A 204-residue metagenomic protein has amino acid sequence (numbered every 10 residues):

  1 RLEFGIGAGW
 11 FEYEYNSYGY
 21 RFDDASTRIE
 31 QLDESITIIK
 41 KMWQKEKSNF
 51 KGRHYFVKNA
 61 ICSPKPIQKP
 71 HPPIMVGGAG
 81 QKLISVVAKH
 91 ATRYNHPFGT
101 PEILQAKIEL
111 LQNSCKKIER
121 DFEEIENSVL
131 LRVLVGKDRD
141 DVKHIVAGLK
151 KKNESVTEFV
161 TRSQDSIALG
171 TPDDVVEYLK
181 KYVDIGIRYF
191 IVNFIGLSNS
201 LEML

Functional and structural regions predicted by a protein language model:
R1-L204: Active-site-adjacent structural elements that line small-molecule/cofactor binding pockets in enzymes
